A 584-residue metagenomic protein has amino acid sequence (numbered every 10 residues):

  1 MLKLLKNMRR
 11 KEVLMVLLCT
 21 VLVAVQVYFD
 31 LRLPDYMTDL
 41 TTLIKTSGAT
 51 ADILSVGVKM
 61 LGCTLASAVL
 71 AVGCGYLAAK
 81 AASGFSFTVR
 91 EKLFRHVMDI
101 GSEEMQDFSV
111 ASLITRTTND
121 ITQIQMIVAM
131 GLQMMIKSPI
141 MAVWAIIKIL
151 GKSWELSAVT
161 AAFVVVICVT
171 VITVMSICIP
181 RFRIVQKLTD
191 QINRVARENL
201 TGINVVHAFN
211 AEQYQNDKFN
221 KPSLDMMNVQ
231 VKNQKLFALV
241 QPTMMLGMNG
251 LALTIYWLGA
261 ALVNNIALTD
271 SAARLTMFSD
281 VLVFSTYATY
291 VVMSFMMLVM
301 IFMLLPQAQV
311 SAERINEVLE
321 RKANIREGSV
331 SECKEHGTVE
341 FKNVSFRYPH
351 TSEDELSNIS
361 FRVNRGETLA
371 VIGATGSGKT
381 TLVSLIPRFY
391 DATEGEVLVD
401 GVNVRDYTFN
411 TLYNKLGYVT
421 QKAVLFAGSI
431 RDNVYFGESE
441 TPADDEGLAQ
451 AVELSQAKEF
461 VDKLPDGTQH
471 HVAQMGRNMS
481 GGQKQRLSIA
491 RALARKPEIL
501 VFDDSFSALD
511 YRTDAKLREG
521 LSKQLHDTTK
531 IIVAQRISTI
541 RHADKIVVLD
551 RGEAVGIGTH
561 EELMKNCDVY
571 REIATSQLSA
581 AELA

Functional and structural regions predicted by a protein language model:
M1-L33, M37-D39, L43-M60, A66 (+13 more regions): Membrane-integrated ABC transporters
K11, S102-E103, N119-V128, L132 (+8 more regions): An intracellular "coupling" helix at the cytosolic face of ABC transporter transmembrane type-1 domains
K11-Y28, R32, A129-V185, W257-L268: Transmembrane helices of ABC transporter permease
V21-L22, F29-K45, L54, C63-V110 (+11 more regions): Juxtamembrane helix-loop junctions of ABC transporter transmembrane domains
V97, F219, F341-N343: Conserved catalytic Walker-motif region of ABC-type ATPase nucleotide-binding domains
K148-A162, K232-E313, V318-L319: Helix-loop-helix
K334-A584: ABC-type nucleotide-binding domain
